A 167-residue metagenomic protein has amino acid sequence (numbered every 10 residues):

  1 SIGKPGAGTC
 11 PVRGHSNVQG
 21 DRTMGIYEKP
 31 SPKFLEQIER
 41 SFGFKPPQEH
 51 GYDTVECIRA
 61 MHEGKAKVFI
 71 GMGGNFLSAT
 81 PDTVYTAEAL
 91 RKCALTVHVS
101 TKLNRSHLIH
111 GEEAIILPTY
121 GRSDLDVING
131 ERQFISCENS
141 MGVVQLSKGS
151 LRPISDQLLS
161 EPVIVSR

Functional and structural regions predicted by a protein language model:
S1-P5, C10-R167: Non-catalytic alpha/beta scaffold blocks inside enzyme catalytic domains
